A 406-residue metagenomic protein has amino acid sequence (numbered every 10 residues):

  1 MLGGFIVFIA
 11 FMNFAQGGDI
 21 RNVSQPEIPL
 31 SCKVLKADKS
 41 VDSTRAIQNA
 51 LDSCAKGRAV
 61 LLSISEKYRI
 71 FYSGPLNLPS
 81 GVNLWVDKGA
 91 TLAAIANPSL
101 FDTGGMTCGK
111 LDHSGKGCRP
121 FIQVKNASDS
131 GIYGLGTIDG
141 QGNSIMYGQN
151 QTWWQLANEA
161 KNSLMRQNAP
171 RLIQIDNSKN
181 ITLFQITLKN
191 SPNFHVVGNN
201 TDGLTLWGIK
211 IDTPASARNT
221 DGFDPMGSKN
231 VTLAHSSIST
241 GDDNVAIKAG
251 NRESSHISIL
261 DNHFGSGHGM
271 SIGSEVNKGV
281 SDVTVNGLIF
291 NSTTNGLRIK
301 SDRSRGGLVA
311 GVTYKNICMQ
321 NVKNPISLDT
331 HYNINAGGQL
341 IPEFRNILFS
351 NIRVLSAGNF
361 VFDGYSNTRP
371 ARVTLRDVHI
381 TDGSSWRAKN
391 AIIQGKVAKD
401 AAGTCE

Functional and structural regions predicted by a protein language model:
L2-G3, N49: Intrinsic low-complexity/IDR segments
G3-N13: Bacterial N-terminal signal peptides
Q16-E406: Extracellular/periplasmic carbohydrate-active domains that bind, remodel, or depolymerize complex polysaccharides
